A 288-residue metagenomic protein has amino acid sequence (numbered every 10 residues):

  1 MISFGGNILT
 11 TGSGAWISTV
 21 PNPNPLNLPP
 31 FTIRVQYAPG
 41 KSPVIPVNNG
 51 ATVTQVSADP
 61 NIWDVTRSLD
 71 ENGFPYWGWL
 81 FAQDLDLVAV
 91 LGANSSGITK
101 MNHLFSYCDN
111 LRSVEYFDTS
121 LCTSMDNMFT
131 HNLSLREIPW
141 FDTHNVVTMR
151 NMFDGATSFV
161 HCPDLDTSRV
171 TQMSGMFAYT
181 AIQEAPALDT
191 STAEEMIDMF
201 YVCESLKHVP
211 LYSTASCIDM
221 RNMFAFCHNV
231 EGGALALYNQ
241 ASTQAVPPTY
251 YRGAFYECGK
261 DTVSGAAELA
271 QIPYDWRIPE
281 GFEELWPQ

Functional and structural regions predicted by a protein language model:
M1-N27: Enriched but not universal
G14-I17, N49-Q55: Acidic Gly/Asp/Thr-rich repetitive segments characteristic of extracellular carbohydrate-active and adhesion proteins
P21-P29, T52-D64: Short, ordered beta-strand-loop transition motifs
P29-V35: Short glycine-/aliphatic-rich beta-strand segments at the starts of folded cytosolic domains
V35, K41-G50, S264-G265: Change to "...patches in solvent-exposed regions of secreted, membrane-anchored, or virion-exposed structural
S42-N49, N72-L87: Extended Gly/Ser/Thr-rich low-complexity repeat segments, especially those forming or decorating extracellular
D59-N72, D84-T99, D109-T123, L133-V147 (+6 more regions): Structural signature of tandem-repeat unit edges
L80, L104-C108, N127-N132, N151-A156 (+4 more regions): Periodic small-residue-enriched repeat registers in elongated scaffold domains
